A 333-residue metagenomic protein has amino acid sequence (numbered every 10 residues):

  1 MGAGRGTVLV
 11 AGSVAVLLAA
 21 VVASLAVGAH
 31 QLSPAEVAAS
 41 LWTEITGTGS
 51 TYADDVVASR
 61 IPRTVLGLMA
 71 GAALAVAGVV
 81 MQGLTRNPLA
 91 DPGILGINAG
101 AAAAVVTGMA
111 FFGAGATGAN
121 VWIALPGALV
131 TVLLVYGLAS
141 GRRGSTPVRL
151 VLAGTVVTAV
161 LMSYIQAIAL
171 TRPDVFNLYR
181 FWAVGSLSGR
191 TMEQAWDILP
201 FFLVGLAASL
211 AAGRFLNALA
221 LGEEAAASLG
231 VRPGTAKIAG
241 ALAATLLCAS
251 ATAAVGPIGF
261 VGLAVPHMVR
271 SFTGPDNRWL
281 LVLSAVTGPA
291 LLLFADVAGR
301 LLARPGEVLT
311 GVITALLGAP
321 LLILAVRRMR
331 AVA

Functional and structural regions predicted by a protein language model:
M1-A333: Alpha-helical transmembrane segments in inner-membrane proteins
